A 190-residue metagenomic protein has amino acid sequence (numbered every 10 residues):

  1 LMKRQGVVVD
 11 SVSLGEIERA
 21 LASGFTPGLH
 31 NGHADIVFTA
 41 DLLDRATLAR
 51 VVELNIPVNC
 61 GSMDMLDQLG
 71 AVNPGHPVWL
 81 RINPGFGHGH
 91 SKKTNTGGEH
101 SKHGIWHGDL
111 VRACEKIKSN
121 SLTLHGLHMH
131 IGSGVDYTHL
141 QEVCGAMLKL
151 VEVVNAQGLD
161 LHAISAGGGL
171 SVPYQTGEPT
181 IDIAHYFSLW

Functional and structural regions predicted by a protein language model:
L1-A163, V172: Active-site-proximal beta-alpha core segment in soluble small-molecule metabolic enzymes
A166: Structured binding elements
S171-W190: Anionic-ligand-binding alpha/beta catalytic cores of soluble enzymes and soluble regulatory domains that recognize
